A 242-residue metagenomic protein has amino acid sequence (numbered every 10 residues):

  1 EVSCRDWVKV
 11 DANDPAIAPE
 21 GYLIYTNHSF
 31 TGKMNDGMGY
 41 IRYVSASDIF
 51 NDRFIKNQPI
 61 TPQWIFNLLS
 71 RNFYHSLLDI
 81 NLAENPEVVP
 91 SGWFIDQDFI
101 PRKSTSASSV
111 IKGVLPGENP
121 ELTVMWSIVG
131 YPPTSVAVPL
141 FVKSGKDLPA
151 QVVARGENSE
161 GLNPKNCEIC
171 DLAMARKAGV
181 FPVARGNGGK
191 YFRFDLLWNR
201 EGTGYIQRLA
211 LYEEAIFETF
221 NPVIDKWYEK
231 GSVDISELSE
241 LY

Functional and structural regions predicted by a protein language model:
V2-Y242: C-terminus-biased signal that marks the final domain/tail of proteins
